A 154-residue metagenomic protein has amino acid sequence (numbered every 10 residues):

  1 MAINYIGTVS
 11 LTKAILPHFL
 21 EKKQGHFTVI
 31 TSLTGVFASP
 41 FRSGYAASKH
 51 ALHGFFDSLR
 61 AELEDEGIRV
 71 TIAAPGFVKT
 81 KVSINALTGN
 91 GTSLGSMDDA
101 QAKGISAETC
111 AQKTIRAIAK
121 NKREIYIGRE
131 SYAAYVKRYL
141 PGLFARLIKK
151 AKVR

Functional and structural regions predicted by a protein language model:
T12, S48: Active-site helix of classical SDR
A14-K23: A short helix-coil junction within the Rossmann-fold of NAD(P)-dependent oxidoreductases
P17, A61-E64: Alpha-helical segment proximal to the catalytic Tyr-Lys
S32: Residue(s) in the substrate-gating loop at a strand-loop-helix junction that position the organic substrate next
F37-G44: Active-site loop immediately N-terminal to the catalytic Tyr-X3-Lys motif of short-chain dehydrogenase/reductase
D65-G128: SDR active-site lid
N121-R154: A transmembrane-helix-recognition feature enriched in membrane-embedded lipid enzymes and envelope glyco-/phospholipid
